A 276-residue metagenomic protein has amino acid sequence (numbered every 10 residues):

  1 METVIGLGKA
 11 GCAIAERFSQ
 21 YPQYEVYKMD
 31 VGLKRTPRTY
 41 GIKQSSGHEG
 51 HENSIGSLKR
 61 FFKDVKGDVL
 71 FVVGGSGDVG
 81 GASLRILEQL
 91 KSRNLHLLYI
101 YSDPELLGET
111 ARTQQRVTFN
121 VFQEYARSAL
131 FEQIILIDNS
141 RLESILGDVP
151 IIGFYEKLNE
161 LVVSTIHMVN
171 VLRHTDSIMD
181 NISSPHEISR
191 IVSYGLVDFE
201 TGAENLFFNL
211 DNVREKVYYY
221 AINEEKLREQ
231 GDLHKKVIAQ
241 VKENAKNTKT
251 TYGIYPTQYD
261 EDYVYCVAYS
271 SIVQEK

Functional and structural regions predicted by a protein language model:
M1-K276: Tubulin/FtsZ superfamily GTPase core signature
